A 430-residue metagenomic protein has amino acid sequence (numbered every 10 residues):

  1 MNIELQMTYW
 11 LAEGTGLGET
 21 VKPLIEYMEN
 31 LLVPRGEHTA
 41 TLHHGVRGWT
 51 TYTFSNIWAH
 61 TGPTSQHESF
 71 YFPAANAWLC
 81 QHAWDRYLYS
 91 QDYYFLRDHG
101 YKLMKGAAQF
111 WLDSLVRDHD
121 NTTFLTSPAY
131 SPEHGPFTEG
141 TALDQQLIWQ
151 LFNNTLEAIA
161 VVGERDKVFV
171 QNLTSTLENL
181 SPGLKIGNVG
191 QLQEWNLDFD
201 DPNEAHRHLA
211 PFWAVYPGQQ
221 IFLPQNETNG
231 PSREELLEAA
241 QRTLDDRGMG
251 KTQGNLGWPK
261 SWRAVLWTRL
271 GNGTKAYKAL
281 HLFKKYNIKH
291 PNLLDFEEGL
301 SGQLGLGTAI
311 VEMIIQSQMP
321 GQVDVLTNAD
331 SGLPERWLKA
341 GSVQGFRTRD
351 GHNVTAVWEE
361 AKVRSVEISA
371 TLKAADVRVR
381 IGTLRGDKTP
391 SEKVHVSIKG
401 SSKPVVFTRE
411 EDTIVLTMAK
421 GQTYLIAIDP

Functional and structural regions predicted by a protein language model:
N2-W49, F54-T64, E68-Y93, D98 (+2 more regions): Active-site core of glycosidic bond-cleaving carbohydrate-active enzymes
P23-E26, L96-K105, T123-A129, K278-L282 (+2 more regions): Beta-strand segments within the central parallel beta-sheet cores of soluble alpha/beta enzyme folds
S90, L96-F110, D118: Serine-hydrolase-like catalytic core of hydrolytic proteins
Y101-K102, Q109, S261, T308 (+1 more regions): Short alpha-helical basic/polar micro-motif
M104, R117-H119, S131-E133, D201-G254 (+1 more regions): C-terminal extensions
G106-A158: Acidic/histidine-rich catalytic neighborhood
P136-E139, T228, E367-I368: Short conserved micro-motifs at the rims of enzyme active sites and ligand-binding pockets
T274-P430: Non-catalytic C-terminal accessory modules of carbohydrate-active enzymes
